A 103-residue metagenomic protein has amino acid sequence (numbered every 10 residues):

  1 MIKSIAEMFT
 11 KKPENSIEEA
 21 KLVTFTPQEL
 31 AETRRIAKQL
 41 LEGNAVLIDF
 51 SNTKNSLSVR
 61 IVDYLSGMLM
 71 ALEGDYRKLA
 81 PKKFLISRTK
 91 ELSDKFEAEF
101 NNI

Functional and structural regions predicted by a protein language model:
M1, I5, E29-I36, K54-Y64 (+1 more regions): Helical mechanochemical/support elements of P-loop NTPase systems and associated helical scaffolds
M1-T24, E99-N101: N-terminal leader/presequence segments that are low-structure and precede the mature protein or first folded domain
V23-P27, T33, L72-Y76: Divalent-cation
P27, F50, S87-K90: Flexible glycine-/small-residue-rich
L40-N52: Short glycine-rich, basic-tinged beta-strand/loop micro-motifs
E42-A45, G74, A80-K82: Short glycine-/polar-rich loops that comprise or flank the Walker A/P-loop and associated switch/sensor motifs
R60-L69, E73-G74: Amphipathic alpha-helical interaction surfaces in cytosolic regulatory modules
K82-K83, T89-I103: Helix-rich interaction surfaces within compact, conserved domain-sized segments that mediate assembly or partner
